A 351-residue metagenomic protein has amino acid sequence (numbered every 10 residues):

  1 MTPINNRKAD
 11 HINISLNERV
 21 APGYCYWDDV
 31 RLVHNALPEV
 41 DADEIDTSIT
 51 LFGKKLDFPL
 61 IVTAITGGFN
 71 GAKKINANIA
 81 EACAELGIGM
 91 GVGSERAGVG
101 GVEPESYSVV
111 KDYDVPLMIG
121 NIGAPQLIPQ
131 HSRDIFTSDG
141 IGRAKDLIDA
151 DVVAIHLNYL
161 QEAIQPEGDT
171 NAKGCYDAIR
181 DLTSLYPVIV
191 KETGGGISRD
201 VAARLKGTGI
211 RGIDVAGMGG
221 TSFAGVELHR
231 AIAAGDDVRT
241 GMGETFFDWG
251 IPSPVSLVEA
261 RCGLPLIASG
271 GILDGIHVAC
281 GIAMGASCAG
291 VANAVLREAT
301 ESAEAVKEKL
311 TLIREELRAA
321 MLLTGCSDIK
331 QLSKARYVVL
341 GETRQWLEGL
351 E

Functional and structural regions predicted by a protein language model:
M1-F52, L56, V338-E351: An N-cap/entry alpha-helix motif that binds or orients negatively charged groups
M1-L16, V295-E351: C-terminal extensions of enzymes
T50-K54, N78-E85, Y107-V115, I141-D149 (+1 more regions): Acidic (Asp/Glu)-rich catalytic clusters
L51-E103: Active-site cofactor/substrate anionic-group-binding motifs, chiefly glycine- and Lys/Arg-rich phosphate-binding loops
L60-T63, I88-S94, L117-I122, D151 (+5 more regions): Hydrophobic faces of well-ordered beta-strands that scaffold small-molecule active sites in alpha/beta enzyme cores
V62, C83, V153, I213 (+3 more regions): Conserved, mostly hydrophobic/aromatic
G71-A77, A97-V115, Q126-I135, Q161-T183 (+4 more regions): Active-site-adjacent beta->alpha loops and helix N-cap segments on the catalytic face of soluble alpha/beta enzymes
K173-E301: Glycine-rich phosphate/ribose-binding loops and adjacent secondary-structure elements that form binding surfaces
